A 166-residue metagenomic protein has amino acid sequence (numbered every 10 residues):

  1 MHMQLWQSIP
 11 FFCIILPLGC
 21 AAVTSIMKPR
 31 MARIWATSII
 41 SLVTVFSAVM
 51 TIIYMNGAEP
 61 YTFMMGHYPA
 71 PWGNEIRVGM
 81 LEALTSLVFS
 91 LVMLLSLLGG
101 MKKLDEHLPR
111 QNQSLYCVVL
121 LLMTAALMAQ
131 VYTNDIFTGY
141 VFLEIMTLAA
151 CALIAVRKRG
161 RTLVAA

Functional and structural regions predicted by a protein language model:
M1-I9, V23-V118: Transmembrane helix-loop-helix hairpins at membrane boundaries of multipass inner-membrane proteins
Q7-L18: C-terminal regulatory domains involved in ligand/effector binding and gene-expression control
I14, I76-R77, S90, Y132 (+1 more regions): Short conserved micro-motifs on helix faces and helix-strand junctions that flank and scaffold key functional residues
P17, I40-T44, S90-M93, M123-L127 (+1 more regions): Residue-level recognition of pore/gate-forming positions within transmembrane alpha-helices of multi-pass
A21, S25, M50-I53, M128-T133 (+1 more regions): Short hydrophobic alpha-helical membrane-anchoring segments
A21, S47-A48, L97, T124 (+1 more regions): Hydrophobic transmembrane alpha-helices of multi-pass small-molecule transporters
A22, L84-T85, Y140, A149: Hydrophobic positions within alpha-helical membrane elements
L115-L122, A126-A166: Alpha-helical multi-pass transmembrane bundles of energy-transducing inner-membrane proteins
